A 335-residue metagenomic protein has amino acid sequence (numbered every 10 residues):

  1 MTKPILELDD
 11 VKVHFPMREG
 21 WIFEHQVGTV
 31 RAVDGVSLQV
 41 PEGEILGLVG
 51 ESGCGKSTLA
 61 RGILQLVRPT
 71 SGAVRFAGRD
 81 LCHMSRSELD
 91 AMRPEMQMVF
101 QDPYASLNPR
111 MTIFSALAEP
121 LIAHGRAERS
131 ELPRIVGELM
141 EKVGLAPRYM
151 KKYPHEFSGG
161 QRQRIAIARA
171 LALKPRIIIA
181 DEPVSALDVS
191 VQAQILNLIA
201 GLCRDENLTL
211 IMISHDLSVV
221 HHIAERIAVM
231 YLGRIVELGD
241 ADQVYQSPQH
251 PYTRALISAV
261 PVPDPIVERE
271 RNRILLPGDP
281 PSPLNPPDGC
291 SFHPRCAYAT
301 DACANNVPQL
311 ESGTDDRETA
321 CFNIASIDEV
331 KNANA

Functional and structural regions predicted by a protein language model:
K3-P4, M17-E24, D240-A335: Short catalytic/signature loops enriched in Gly
I22-V27, L81-Q97, A123, S130 (+2 more regions): ABC ATPase NBD coupling module
G72-D80: Conserved ABC transporter NBD signature motif
D80, E131-R148, G201, I257-S258: Conserved ABC ATPase "signature" region
Y153-F157, Q161: Conserved ABC ATPase signature
A172-R176: A short, proline-enriched helix->beta-strand linker immediately N-terminal to the Walker B motif in ABC-type P-loop
I179, P183, L187, V191-R269: P-loop NTP-binding/switch modules centered on Walker-like glycine-rich loops
